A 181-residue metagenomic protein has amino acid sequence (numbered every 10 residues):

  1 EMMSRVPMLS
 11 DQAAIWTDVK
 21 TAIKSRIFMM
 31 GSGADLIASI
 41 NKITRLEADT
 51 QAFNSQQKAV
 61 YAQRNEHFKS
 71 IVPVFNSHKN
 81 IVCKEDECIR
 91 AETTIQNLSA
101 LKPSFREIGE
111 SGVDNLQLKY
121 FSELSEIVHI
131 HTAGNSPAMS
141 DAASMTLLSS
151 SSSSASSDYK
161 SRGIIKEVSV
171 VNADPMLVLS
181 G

Functional and structural regions predicted by a protein language model:
E1-I37: Flexible glycine-/small-residue-enriched beta->alpha junction loops that bind anionic phosphate/pyrophosphate groups
W16-R26, I130-P137, D174-M176: A short glycine-threonine-serine/GTX helix/turn-capping micro-motif
R26-M30, A138-S144, V178: Catalytic-loop motifs flanking and including active-site residues across diverse enzymes
I27-F53: Conserved thiamine diphosphate
E47-S152, S156: N-terminal extracellular/periplasmic Venus flytrap/periplasmic-binding protein-like
S151-G181: Glycine- and Gly-Pro-enriched alpha-helical subdomains that act as flexible, kink-prone "lid/hinge" or packing modules
